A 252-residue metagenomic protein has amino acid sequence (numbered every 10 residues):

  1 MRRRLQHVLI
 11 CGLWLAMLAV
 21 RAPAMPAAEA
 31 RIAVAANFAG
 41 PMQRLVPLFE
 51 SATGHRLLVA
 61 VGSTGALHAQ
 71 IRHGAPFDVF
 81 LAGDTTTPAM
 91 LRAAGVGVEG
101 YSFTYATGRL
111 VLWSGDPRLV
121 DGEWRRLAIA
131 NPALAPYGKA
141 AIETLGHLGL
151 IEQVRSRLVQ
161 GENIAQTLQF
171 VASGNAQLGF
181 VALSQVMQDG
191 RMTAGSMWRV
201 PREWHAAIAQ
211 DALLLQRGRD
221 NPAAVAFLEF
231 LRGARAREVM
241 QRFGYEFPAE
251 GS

Functional and structural regions predicted by a protein language model:
M1-R3: N-terminal secretory signal peptides that target proteins for export/translocation
V8-V20: Bacterial N-terminal signal peptides
M25-H73, L81-T85, A89-S252: Exported/periplasmic ABC-transporter solute-binding proteins
